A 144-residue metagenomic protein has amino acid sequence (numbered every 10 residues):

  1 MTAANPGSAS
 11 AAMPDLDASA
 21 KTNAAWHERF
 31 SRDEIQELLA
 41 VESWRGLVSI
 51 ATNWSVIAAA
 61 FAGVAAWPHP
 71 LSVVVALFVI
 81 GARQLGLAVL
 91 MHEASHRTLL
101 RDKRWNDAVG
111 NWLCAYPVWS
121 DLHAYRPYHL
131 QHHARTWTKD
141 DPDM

Functional and structural regions predicted by a protein language model:
T2-P70: Topogenic membrane-insertion module of multi-pass membrane proteins
A11, F30, I80, S95-H96: N-terminal functional modules and adjacent low-complexity/disordered segments of proteins
S43, P68-V74, R101-A108: Membrane-helix interface segments
I50-W54, V74-F78, A82, A108 (+1 more regions): Residue-level signature of the transmembrane alpha-helical core of multi-pass small-molecule transporters
I57-G63, V74-G81, D140-M144: Hydrophobic transmembrane alpha-helical segments that form the core helix bundle of multi-pass membrane enzymes
G81, L85-M144: Membrane-embedded catalytic scaffold of the fatty acid hydroxylase/desaturase
